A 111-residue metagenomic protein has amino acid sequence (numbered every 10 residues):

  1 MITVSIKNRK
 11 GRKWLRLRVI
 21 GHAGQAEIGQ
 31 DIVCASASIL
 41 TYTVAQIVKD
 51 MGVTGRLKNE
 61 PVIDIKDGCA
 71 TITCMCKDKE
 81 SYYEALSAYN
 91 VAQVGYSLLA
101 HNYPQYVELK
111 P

Functional and structural regions predicted by a protein language model:
M1-I32, Y42, Q46-P111: N-terminal intrinsically disordered, cationic/polar leader segments that include organellar targeting peptides
V33-A37: Short, conserved glycine- and acidic-residue-centered signature motifs in active-site or ligand-binding loops
